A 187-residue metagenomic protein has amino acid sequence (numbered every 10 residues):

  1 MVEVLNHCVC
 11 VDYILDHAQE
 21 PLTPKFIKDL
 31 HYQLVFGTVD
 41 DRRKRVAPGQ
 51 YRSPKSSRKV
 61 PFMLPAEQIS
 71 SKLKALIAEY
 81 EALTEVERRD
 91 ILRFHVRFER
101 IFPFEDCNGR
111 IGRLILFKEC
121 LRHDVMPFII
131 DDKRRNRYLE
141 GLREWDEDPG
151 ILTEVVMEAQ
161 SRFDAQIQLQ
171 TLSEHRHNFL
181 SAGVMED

Functional and structural regions predicted by a protein language model:
M1-D187: FIC/Doc superfamily catalytic core
